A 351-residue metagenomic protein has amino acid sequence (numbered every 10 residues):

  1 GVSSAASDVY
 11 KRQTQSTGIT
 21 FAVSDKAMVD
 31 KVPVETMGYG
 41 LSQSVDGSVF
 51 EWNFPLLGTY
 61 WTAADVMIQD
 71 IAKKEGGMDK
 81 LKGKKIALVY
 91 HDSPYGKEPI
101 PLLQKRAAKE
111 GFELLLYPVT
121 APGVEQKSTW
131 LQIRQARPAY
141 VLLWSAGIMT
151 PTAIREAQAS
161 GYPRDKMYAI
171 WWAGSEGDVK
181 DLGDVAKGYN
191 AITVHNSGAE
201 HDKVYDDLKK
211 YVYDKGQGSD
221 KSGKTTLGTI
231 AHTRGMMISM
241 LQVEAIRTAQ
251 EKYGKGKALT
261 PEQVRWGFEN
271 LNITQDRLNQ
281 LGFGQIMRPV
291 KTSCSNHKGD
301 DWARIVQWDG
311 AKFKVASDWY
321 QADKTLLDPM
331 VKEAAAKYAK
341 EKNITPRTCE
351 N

Functional and structural regions predicted by a protein language model:
G1-A6, Y10: Single conserved hydrophobic/aromatic residue that forms the stacking wall/gate of nucleotide- or nucleobase-binding
Y10, S293-S295, T348-N351: Sequence contexts marking disulfide-bonded cysteines in secreted/extracellular proteins
K11-A22, T36-S44, A63-A64, L143-P151 (+3 more regions): Ligand-binding clamshell of periplasmic/extracellular solute-binding protein-like
S24-V32, A72-G76, Q104-F112, R134-P138 (+5 more regions): Sec-exported extracytoplasmic/periplasmic mature domains
V34-T36, G40-V45, P122, P163-L182 (+1 more regions): Venus flytrap/periplasmic-binding-protein-like
S42-Q43, E51-G161, A199-K203: Extracellular/periplasmic Venus flytrap/periplasmic-binding protein
F50, A157-S239, A334, P346: Extracellular/periplasmic periplasmic-binding protein-like sensory domains
S219-H232, V243-S317: Segments of small-molecule ligand-sensing domains
